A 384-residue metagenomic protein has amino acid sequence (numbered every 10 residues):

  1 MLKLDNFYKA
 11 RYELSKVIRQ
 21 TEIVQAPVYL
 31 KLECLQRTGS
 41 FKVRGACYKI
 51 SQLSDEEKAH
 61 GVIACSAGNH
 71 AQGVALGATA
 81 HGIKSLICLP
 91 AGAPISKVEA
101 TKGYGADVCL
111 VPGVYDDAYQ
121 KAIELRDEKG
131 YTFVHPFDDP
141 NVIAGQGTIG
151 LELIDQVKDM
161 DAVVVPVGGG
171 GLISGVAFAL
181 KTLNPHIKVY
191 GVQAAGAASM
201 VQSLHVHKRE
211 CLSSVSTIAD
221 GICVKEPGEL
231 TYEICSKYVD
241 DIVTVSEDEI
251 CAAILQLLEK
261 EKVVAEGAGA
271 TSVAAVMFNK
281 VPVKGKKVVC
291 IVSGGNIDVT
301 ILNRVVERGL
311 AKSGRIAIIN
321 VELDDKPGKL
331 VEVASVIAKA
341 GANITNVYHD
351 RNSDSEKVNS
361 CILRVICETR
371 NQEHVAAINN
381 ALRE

Functional and structural regions predicted by a protein language model:
M1-E384: PLP-dependent amino-acid enzyme catalytic core
